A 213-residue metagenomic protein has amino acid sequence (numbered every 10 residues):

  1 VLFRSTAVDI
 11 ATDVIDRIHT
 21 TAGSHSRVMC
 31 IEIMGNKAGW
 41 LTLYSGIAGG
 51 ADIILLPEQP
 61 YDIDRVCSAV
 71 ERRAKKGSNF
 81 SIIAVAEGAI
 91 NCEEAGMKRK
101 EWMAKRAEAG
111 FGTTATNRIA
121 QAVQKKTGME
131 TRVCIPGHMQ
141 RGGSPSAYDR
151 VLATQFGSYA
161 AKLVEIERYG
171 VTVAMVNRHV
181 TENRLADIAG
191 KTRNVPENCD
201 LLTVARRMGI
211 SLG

Functional and structural regions predicted by a protein language model:
V1-L2: Short, small-residue-biased leader/transition segments that mark boundaries at the very start of proteins
S5, D9, V151-T154: A generic "alpha-helical surface" signal
T6-H19, N36-W40, D64, S68: Active-site glycine-rich loop that binds ribose-phosphate moieties when present
T12, D16-H19, G23, I47 (+2 more regions): Signal for well-folded cores of large energy- and translation-related assemblies
I15-H25, M29, L163-R168: A charged, well-structured terminal subsegment
V28-G39, S45-K162: Glycine-rich phosphate/diphosphate-binding loops and the adjacent beta-loop-alpha structural elements that coordinate
A95-G96, E167-V171: Short helix-capping/linker segments at secondary-structure and domain boundaries
R118, V171-G213: Phosphate-binding loop/pocket of nucleotide- and phosphate-handling active sites
